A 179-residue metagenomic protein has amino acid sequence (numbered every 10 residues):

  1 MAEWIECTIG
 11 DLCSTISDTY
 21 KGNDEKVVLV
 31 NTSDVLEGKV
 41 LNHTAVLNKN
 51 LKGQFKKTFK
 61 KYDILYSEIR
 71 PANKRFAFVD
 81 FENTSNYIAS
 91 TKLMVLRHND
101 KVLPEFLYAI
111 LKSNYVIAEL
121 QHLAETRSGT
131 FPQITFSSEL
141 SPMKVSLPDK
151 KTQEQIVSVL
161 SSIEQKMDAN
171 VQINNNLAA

Functional and structural regions predicted by a protein language model:
M1-Y20, S146-A179: Non-catalytic DNA-recognition/assembly elements of restriction-modification systems
C7-E25, V30-S67: Sequence-specific dsDNA recognition surfaces
G22-L29, Q121-A124, F136: Short coil/turn segments at secondary-structure boundaries
N31, V95-R97, K144: Short, well-ordered beta-strand micro-motif
F55-K57, K61-V116, T126-T130: A short beta-sheet element
Y87-K92, R127-V157: A short glycine-rich beta-alpha junction/loop motif
I117-A124, K144-S146: Well-ordered mid-protein domain cores that form the structural environment of catalytic cofactors
